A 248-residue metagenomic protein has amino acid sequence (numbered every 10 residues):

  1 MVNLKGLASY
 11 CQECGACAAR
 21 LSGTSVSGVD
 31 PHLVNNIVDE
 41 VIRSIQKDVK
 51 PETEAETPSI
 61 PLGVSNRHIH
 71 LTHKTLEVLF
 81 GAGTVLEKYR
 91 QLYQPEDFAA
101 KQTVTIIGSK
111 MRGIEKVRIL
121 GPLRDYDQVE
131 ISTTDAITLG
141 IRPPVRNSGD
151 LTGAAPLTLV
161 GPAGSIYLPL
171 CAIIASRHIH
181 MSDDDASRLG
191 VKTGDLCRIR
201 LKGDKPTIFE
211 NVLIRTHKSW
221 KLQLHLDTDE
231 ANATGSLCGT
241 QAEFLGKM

Functional and structural regions predicted by a protein language model:
V2-P58: Protein-protein interaction and targeting regions used for scaffolding, dimerization, and localization
V41-V49, F80-T84, C238, G246: Structural signal for hydrophobic packing residues in well-ordered secondary-structure cores of soluble enzyme domains
P61-S109, E115-P162, Y167-D195, R200 (+1 more regions): Short beta-strand-centered segments at strand-helix junctions
P206-I208: Short coil-to-beta-strand transition motifs
